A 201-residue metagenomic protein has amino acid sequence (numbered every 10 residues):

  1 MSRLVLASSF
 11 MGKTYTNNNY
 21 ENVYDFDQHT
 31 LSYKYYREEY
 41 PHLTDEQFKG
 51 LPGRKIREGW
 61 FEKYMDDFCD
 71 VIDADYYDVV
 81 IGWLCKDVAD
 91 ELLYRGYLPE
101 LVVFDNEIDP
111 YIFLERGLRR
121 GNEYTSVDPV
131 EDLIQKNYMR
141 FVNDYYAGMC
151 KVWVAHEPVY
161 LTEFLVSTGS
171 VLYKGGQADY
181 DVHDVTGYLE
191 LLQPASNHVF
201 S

Functional and structural regions predicted by a protein language model:
S2-E21: Glycine-rich phosphate-binding P-loop
A7-S9, G82-C85, F104, A155-E157 (+1 more regions): Structural motif
K13-T14, C85-E91: Short, well-ordered alpha-helical microsegments
N18-F68: Conserved substrate/cofactor phosphate-moiety recognition/catalytic segment in nucleotide-dependent phosphotransferases
E21-D25, P99-L101, K151-V154, L172: Conserved beta-strand scaffold positions in the cores of enzyme catalytic domains, especially in NTP/NDP-utilizing
D75-V80: Loop/turn-to-beta-strand initiation segments
I81-K86, Y94-G117: Conserved phosphate-donor/acceptor-positioning beta-strand/loop module used by diverse small-molecule
E115-V199: Small-molecule kinase domains that catalyze NTP-dependent phosphoryl transfer to phosphate-bearing small molecules
